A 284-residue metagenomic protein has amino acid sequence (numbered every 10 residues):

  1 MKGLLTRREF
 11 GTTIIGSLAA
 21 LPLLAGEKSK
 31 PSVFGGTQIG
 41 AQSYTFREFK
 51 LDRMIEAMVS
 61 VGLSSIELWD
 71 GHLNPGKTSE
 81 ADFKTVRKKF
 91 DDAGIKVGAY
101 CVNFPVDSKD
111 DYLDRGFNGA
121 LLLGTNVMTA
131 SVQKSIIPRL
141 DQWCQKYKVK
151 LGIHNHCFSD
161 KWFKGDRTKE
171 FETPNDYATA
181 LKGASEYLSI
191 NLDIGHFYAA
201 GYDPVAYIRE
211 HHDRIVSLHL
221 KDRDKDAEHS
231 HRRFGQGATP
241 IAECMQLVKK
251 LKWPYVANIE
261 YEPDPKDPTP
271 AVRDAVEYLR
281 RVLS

Functional and structural regions predicted by a protein language model:
K2-G40, R47-G62, P174-L192, Y198-S284: Histidine-acidic metal/acid-base catalytic patches
I14-I15, A20, P31-V33, R53 (+4 more regions): Active-site acidic/histidine proton-transfer and metal-coordination neighborhood in alpha/beta enzyme cores
T45-R47, D70-H72, N103-V106, Q133-I136 (+4 more regions): Active-site-proximal loop/turn and secondary-structure-junction residues that shape catalytic pockets, frequently
L68-T85: Glycine-rich, proline-tolerant flexible connector loops at the mouths of alpha/beta enzymes
H72-N74, S159-K164, D226-H231: A short acidic, helix-capping loop that chelates divalent metal ions and anchors anionic groups
